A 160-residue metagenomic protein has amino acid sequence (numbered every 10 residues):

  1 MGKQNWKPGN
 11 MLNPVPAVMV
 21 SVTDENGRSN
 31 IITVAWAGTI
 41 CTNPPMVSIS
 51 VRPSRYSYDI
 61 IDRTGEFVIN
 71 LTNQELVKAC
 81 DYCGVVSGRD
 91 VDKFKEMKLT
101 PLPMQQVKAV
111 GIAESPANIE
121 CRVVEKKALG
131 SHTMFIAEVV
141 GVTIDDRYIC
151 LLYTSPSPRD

Functional and structural regions predicted by a protein language model:
M1-L76: N-terminal structural module
S54-Q105: Glycine-rich, pocket-lining loop/helix-strand segments that form or immediately flank
F67, K127-S131, I144-D146: Short, conserved beta-turn/loop elements at beta-strand boundaries and strand-helix junctions
Q106-S115, E125-L129: Exposed beta-sheet edge/beta-hairpin loop segments within beta-rich domains
A117-I119, T133: Hydrophobic core residues within well-ordered beta-strands of beta-rich domains
Y153-D160: Conserved small/polar residues in nucleotide/adenosyl-binding loops
